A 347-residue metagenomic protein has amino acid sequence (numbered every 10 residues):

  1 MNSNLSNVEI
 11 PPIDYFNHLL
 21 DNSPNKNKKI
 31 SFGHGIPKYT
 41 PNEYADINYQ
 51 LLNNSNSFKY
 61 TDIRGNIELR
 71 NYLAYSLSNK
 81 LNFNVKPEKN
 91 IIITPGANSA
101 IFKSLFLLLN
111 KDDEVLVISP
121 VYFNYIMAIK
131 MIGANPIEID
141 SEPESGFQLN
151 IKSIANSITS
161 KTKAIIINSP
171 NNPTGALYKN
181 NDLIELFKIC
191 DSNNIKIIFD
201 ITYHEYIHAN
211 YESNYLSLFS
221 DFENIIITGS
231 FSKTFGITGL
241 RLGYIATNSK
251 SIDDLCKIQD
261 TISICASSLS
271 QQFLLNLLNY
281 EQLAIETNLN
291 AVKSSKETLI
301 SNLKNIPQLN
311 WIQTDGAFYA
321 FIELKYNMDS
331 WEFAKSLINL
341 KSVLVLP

Functional and structural regions predicted by a protein language model:
N2-G96, K103, L278-Y280: N-terminal small-domain helix-loop-helix segment of the aminotransferase-like
S57-K188, E205-S220: Conserved core of the PLP fold type I
V117, E138, I166, F199 (+3 more regions): Hydrophobic residues in well-ordered beta-strands that form the structural core
I132, S192-N193, K341: Helix C-cap/helix->beta junction micro-motif
S220-K293, E297-N302: Conserved core segment of the aminotransferase class I/II
L275, A291-I300, W311-L324, F333: Conserved glycine-rich beta-strand-loop-beta hairpin in the small C-terminal domain of fold type I
N310, I322-P347: Conserved C-terminal alpha-helix-loop-beta "cap" of PLP-dependent enzymes that closes/shapes the active-site mouth
